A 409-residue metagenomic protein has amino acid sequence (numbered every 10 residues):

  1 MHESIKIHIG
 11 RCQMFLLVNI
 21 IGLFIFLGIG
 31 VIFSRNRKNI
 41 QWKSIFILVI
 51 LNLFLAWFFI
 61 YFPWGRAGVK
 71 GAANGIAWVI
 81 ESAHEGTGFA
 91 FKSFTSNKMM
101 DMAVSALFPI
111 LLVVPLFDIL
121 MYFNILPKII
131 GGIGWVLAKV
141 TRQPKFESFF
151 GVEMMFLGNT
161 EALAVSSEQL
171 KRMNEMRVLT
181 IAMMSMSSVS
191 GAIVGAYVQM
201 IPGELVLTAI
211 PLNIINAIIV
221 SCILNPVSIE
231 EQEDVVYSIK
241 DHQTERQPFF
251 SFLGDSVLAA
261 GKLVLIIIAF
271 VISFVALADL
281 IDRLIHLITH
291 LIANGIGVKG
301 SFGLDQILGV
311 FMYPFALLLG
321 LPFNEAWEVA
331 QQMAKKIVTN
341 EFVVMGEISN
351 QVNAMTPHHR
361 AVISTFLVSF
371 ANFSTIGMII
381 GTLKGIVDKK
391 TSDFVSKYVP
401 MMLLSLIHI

Functional and structural regions predicted by a protein language model:
M1-E3, H8-G68, Q243-I272, R283-L284: Hydrophobic transmembrane alpha-helices of multi-pass small-molecule transporters
G22-F33, L48-I60, F108-I119, S188-A196 (+4 more regions): Hydrophobic core segments of alpha-helical transmembrane domains in multi-pass membrane transport and ion-translocation
G65, S82, N124-L126, I239-D255 (+1 more regions): Short, membrane-interfacial amphipathic segments enriched in basic
H84, G88-Q143: Hydrophobic alpha-helical hairpins/lids featuring a short glycine-rich hinge
V140-V198, A330-V399: Alpha-helical membrane segments and immediately flanking helix-loop junctions that form or couple to the substrate/ion
I214-L263: Long, contiguous bundles of hydrophobic transmembrane helices that form the permeation core of multi-pass
L258-Q351: Transmembrane helical segments that form the transport core of multi-pass membrane transport proteins
I407-I409: Conserved small/polar residues in nucleotide/adenosyl-binding loops
